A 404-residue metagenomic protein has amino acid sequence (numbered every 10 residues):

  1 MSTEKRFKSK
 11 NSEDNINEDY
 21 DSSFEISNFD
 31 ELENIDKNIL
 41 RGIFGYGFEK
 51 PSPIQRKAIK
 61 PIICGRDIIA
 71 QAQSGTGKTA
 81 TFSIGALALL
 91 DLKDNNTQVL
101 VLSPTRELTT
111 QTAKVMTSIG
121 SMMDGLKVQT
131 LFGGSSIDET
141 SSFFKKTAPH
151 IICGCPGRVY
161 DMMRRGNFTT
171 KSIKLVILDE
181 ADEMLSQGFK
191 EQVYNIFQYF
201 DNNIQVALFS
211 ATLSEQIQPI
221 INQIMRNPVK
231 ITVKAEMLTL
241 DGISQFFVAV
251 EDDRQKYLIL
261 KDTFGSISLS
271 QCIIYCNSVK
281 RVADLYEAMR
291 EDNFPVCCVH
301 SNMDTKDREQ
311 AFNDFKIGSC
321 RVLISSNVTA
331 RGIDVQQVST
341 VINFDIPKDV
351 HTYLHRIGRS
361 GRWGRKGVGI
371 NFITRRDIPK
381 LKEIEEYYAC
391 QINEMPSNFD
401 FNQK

Functional and structural regions predicted by a protein language model:
M1-S12: Intrinsically disordered, compositionally biased charged tails
K5-F7, Y20-K404: Conserved helicase RecA-like core
D14-D19: A detector for short, charged/polar N-terminal pre-domain segments
